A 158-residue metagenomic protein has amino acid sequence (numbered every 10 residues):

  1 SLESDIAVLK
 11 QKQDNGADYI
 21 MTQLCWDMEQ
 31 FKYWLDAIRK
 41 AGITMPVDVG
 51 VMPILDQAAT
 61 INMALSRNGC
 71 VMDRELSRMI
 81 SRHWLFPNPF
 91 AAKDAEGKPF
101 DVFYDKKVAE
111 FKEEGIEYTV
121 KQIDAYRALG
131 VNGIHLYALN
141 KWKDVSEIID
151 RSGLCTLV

Functional and structural regions predicted by a protein language model:
S1, T22-Q23, R39: Active-site-facing alpha/beta catalytic cores
S1-N15: Active-site glycine-rich loop that binds ribose-phosphate moieties when present
D5, D36, K40-K121, W142 (+1 more regions): Active-site pocket-lining/capping segments in soluble small-molecule metabolic enzymes
L9-Q13, I38, Y126: Generic structural signal for hydrophobic
K12, G16, V49, I134: Conserved, mostly hydrophobic/aromatic
N15, K121-G133: A structural motif corresponding to the C-terminal end of an alpha-helix and its immediate exit/capping segment
D18-M28, H135-A138: Catalytic beta/alpha-barrel core
A138-D144: A short, acidic, flexible beta-alpha connecting loop/helix-capping segment that sits on the rim of active
